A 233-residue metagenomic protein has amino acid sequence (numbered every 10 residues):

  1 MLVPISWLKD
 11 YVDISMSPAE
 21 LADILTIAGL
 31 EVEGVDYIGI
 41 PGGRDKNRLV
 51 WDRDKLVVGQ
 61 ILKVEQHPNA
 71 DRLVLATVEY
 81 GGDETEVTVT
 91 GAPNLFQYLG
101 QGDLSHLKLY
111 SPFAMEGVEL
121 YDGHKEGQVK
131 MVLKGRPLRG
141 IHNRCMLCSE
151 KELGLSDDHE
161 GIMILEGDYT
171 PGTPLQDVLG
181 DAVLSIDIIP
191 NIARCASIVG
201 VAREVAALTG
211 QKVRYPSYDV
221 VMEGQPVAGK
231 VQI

Functional and structural regions predicted by a protein language model:
M1-P226: Phosphate-backbone binding interfaces of nucleic-acid-interacting proteins
G229-I233: Short, intrinsically disordered, charge-balanced linker/junction segments flanking boundaries in proteins
